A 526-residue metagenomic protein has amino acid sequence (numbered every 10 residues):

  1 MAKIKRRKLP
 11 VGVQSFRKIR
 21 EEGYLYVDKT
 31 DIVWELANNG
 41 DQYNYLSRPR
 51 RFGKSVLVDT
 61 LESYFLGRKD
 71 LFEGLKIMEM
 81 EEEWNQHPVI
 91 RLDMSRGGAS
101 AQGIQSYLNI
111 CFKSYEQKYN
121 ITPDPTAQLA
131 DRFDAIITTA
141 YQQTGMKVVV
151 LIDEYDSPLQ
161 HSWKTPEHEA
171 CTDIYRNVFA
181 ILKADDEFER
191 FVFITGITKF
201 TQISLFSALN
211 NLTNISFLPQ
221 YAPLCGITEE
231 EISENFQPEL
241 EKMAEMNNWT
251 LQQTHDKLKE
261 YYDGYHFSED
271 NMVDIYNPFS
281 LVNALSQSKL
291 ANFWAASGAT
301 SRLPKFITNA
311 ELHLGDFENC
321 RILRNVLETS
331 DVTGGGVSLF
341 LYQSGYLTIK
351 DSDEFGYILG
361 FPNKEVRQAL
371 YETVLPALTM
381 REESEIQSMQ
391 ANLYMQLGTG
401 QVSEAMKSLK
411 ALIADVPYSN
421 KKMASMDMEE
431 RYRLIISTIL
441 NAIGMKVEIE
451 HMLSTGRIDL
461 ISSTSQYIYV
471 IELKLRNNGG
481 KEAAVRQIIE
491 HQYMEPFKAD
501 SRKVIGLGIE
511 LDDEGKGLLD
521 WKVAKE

Functional and structural regions predicted by a protein language model:
M1-M428, I443: Phosphate-binding site recognition
A140-T144, I439-S465: Active-site metal-binding core of divalent-cation-utilizing nuclease and nuclease-like domains
V149, Y467-Y469, I505: Structural motif
E169-Y175, L475-M494: Mg2+/Mn2+-dependent nuclease catalytic core
V178-D185, L339-L347, S437-A442, Q487-L507: Metal-dependent nuclease catalytic cores in nucleic-acid-processing enzymes, especially RNase H-like/related
E430, L434-T438, I468, R486: Feature representing long, continuous alpha-helical segments
I436, L460-S462, Q466-N477, H491: Conserved catalytic cores of phosphodiester-cleaving nucleases, focusing on short active-site segments
P496, D500-E526: Domain-level recognition of nuclease-like catalytic cores that cleave nucleotide substrates
